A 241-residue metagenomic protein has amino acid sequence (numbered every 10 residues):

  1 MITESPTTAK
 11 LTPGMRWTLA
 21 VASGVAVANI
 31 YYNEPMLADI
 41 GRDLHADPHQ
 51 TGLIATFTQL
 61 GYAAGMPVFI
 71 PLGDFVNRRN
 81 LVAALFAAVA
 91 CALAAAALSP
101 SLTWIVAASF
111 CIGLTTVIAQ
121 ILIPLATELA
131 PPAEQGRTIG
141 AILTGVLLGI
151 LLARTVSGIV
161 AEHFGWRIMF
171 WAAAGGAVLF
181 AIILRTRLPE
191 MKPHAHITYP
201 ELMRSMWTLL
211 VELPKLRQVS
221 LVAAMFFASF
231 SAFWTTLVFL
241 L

Functional and structural regions predicted by a protein language model:
I2-K10, L188-S220: Juxtamembrane intracellular "pre-TM" segments in multi-pass secondary transporters
T12-Y32, F110, L213-S229: Pair of pore-lining "gating" transmembrane helices in MFS-fold secondary transporters
V21-P48, M66, A119, W234-V238: Extracytoplasmic
Y31, Q59-P67, V117, I150-L151: Residue-level signature of mid-helix packing/kink "hotspots" within the transmembrane helices of 12-pass Major
I40-G41, L72-G73, V156-F164, L241: Interfacial helix-cap and linker-helix signal at transmembrane-aqueous boundaries of multi-pass secondary transporters
A64-L102: Conserved MFS/SLC helix-loop-helix module at the cytosolic interface between two early adjacent transmembrane helices
W104, A141-T186: Helix-loop-helix hairpin linking two adjacent transmembrane segments in secondary transporters
A108-G145: Cytoplasmic helix-loop-helix junction between adjacent transmembrane helices in 12-TM secondary transporters
